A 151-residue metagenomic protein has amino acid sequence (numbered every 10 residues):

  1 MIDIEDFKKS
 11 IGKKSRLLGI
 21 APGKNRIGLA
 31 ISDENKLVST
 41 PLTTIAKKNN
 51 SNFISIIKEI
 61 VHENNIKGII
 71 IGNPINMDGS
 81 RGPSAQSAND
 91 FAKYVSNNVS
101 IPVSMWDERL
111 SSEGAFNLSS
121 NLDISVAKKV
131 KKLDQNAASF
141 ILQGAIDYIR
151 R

Functional and structural regions predicted by a protein language model:
M1-L18, N25-R151: Phosphate- and other anionic-substrate recognition elements at nucleic-acid/protein interfaces
